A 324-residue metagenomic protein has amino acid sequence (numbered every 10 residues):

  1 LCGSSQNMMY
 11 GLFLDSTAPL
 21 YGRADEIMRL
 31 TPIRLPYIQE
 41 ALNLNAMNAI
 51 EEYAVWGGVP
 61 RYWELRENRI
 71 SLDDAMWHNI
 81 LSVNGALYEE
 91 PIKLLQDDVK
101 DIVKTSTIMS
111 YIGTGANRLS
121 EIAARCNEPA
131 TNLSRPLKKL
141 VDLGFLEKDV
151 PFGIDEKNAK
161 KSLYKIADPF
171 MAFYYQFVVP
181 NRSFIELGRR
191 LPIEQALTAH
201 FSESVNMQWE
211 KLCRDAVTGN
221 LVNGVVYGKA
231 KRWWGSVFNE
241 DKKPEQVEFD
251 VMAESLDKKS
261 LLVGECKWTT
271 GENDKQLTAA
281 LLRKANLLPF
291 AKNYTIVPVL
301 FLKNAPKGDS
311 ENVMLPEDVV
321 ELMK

Functional and structural regions predicted by a protein language model:
L1-L191, Q195: Phosphate-binding site recognition
S162-K324: A cross-kingdom feature that marks ATP-driven nucleic-acid transaction machinery
